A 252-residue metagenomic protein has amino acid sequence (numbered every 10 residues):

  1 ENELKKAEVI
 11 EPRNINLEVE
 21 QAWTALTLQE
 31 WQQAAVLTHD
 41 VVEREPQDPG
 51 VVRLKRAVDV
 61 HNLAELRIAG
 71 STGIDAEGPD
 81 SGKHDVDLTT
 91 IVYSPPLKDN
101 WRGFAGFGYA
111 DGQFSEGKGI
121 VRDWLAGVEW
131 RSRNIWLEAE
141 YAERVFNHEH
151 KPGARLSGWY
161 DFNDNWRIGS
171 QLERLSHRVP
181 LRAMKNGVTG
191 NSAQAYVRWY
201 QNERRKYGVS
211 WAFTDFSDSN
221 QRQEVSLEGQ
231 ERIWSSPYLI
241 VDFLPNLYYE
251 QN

Functional and structural regions predicted by a protein language model:
E1-N252: Gram-negative and organellar
